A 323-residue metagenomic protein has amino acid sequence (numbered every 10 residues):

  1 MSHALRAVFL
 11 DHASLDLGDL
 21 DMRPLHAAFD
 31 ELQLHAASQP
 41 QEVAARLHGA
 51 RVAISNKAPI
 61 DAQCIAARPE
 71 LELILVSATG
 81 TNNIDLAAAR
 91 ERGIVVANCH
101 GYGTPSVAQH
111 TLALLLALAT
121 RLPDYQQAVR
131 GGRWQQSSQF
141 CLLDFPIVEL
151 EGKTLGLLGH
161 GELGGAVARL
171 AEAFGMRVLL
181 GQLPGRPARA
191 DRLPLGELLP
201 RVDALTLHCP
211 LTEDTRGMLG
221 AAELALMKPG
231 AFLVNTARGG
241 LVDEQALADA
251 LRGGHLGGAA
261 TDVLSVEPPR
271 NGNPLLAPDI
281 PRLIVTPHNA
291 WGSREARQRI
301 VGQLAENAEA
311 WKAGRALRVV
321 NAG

Functional and structural regions predicted by a protein language model:
M1-A50, K312: N-terminal glycine-/charge-rich "phosphate-binding" loop or analogous flexible N-terminal tail
A36, S77-A78, I94-P105, Q182 (+1 more regions): Short beta->alpha connector loops at strand-helix junctions that form conserved, small/polar/Pro-enriched
I60-A66, R177-L179, L183-P274: Rossmann-like adenosine-cofactor binding region
R92, H100-T154: Phosphate-binding beta-alpha-beta segment of Rossmann-like dinucleotide-binding domains, i.e., the NAD(P)
V96, L233-G323: Rossmann-like dinucleotide-binding domain for NAD(H)/NADP(H)
H160-G161: Glycine-rich Rossmann-fold phosphate-binding loop(s) that bind the pyrophosphate of adenine dinucleotide cofactors
G164-G165: N-terminal Rossmann-fold NAD(P) dinucleotide-binding loop
